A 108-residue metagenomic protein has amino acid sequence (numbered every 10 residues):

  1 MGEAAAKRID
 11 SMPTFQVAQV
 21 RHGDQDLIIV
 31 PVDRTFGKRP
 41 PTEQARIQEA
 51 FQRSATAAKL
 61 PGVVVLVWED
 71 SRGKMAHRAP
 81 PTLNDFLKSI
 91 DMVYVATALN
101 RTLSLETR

Functional and structural regions predicted by a protein language model:
M1-S11: Short, Lys/Arg-enriched N-terminal segments with co-localized hydrophobic residues within the first ~10-30 amino acids
I9-I29: Short edge beta-strands and adjacent turn/loop segments
A18, K38-R39: Short acidic, glycine/proline-enriched loop segments that cap or flank alpha-helices
I29-D33, L66-V67: Conserved beta-strand segments of the P-loop GTPase G domain that flank and frequently precede/overlap
K38, A50, S104-R108: Non-catalytic accessory regions used for complex assembly or targeting
R39-L60: Short, non-transmembrane amphipathic alpha-helical segments
A57-D70: A generic structural motif
W68-R108: Polar/charged, Gly/Pro-rich intrinsically disordered segments
